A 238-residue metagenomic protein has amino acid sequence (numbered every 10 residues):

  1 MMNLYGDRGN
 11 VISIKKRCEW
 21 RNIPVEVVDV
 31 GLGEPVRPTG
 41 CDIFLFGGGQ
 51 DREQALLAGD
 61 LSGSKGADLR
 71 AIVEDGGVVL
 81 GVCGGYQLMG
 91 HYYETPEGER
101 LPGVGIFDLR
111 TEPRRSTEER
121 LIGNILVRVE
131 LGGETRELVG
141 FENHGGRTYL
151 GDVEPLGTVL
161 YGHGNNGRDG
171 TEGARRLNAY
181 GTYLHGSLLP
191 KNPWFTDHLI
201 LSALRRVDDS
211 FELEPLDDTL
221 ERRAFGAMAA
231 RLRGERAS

Functional and structural regions predicted by a protein language model:
M1-D75, P190-S238: N-terminal beta1-alpha1 cap of cysteine-dependent amidohydrolase-like domains
V27-D29, I106, G140, A179-G181: Conserved beta-strand scaffold positions in the cores of enzyme catalytic domains, especially in NTP/NDP-utilizing
G40-C41, D75-G77, E99-P102, T135-L138 (+1 more regions): Short coil/turn connectors at secondary-structure junctions
I43-G47, L80, G181-Y183: Structural motif
D51-L131: Cysteine-nucleophile active-site neighborhood
G81, G140-H144, Y183: Short, conserved beta-strand edge motifs with alternating hydrophobic and charged residues
E97-E172: Pocket-forming structural segment of enzyme catalytic cores
N166-L204: A glycine-centered loop/beta-turn motif at secondary-structure junctions
